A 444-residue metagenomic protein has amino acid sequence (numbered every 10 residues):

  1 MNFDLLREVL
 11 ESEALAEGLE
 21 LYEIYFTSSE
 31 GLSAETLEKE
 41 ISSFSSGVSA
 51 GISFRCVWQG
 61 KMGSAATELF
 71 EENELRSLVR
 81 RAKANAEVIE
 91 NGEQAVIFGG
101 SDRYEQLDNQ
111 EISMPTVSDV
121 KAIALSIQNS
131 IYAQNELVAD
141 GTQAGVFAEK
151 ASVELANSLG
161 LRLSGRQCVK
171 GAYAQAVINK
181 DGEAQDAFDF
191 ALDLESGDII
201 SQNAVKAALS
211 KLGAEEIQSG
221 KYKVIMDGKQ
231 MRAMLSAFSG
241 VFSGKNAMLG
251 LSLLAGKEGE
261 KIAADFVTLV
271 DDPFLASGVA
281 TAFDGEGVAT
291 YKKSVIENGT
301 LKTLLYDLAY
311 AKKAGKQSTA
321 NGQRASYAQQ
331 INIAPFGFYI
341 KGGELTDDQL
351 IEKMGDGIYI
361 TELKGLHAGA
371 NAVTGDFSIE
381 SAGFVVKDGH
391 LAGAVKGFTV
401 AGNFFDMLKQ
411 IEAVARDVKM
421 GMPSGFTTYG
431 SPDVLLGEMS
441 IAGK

Functional and structural regions predicted by a protein language model:
M1-K444: N-terminal small-residue-enriched
